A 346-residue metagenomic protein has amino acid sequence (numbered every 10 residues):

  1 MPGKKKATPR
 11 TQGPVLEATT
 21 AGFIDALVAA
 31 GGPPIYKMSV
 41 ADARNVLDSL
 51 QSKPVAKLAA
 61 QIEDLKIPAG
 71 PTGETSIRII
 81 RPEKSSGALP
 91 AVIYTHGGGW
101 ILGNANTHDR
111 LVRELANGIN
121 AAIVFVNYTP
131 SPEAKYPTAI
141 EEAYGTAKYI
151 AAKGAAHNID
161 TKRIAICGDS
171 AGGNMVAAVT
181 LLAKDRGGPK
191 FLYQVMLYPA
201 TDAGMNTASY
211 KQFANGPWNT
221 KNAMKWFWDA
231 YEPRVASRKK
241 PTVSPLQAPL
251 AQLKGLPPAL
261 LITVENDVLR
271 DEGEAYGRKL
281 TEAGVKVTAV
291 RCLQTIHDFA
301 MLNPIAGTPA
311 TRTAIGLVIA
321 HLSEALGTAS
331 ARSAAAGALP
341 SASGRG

Functional and structural regions predicted by a protein language model:
P2-G346: Alpha/beta-hydrolase superfamily serine-hydrolase fold, recognizing
